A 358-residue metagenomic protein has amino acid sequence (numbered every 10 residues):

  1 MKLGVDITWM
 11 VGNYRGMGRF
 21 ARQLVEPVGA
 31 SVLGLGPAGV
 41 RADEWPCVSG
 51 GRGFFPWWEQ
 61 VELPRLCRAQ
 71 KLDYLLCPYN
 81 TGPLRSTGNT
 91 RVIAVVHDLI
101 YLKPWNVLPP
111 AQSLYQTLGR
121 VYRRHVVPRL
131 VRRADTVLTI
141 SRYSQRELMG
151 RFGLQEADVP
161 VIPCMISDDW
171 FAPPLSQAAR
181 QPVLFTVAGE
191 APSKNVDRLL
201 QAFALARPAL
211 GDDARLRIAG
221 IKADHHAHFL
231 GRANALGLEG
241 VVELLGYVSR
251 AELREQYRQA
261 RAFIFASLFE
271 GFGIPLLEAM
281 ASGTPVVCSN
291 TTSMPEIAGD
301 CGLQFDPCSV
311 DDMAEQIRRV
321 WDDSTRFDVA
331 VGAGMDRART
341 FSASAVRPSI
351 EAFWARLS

Functional and structural regions predicted by a protein language model:
M1-S358: Carbohydrate transferase catalytic cores enriched for Leloir-type hexosyltransferases
